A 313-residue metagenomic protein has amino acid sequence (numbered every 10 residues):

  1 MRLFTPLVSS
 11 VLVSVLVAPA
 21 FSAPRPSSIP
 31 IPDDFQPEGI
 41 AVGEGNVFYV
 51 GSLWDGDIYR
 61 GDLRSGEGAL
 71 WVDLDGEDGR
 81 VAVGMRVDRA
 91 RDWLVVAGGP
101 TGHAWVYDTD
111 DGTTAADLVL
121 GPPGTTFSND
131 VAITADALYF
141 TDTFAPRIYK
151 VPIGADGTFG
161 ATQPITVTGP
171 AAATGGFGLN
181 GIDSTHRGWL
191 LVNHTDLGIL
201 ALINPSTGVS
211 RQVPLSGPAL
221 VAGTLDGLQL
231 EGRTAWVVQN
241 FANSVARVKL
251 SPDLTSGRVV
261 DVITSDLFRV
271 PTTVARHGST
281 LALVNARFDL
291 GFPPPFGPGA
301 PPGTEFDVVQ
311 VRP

Functional and structural regions predicted by a protein language model:
P24-P30, E67-G76, T113-G121, A161-T174 (+2 more regions): A short beta-strand motif characteristic of beta-propeller blades
P32-F48, L53, G76-L94, G121-Y139 (+3 more regions): Beta-rich, blade/repeat-based domains predominating in secreted/periplasmic proteins but also intracellular
V50-A69: Beta-propeller domains
L53, G99, T143-A145, I153 (+4 more regions): Short loop/turn segments immediately following the C-termini of beta-strands
G56-Y59, G102-A104, P146-Y149, G198-L200 (+2 more regions): Structural signal for beta-propeller blades
D62-G66, D108-T113, P152-G157, N204-G208 (+2 more regions): Short loop/turn segments that connect beta-strands within beta-propeller blades
V106-P164: Hydrophobic alpha-helical segments and helix pairs
P298-P313: Beta-propeller blade signature
